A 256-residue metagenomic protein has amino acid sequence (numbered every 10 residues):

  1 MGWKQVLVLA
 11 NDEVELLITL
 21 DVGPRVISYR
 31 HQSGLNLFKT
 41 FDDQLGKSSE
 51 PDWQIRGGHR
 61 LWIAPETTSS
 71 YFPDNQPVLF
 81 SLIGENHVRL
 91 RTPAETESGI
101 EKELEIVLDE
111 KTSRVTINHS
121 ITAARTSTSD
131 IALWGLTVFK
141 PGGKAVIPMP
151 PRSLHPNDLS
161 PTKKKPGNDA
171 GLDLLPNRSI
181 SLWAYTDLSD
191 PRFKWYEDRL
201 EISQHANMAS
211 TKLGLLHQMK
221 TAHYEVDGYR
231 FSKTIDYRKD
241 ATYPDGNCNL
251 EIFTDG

Functional and structural regions predicted by a protein language model:
M1, L7-L9, F72-I83, I106 (+3 more regions): Short, exposed beta-strand/loop patches in secreted or surface proteins that constitute
V6, A10, V14-P73, L250-I252: Acidic-aromatic substrate-binding/catalytic surfaces of carbohydrate-active enzymes
L7-V8, V14-L16, V22-S28, Q32 (+3 more regions): A contiguous, surface-exposed recognition patch within enzymatic or periplasmic domains that forms
L17, E105-V107, S120, P148: Generic structural detector for well-ordered beta-strands
I63-R114, T126-A132: Extended, loop-rich substrate-binding clefts of extracytoplasmic carbohydrate-active enzymes
R114-T122: Short beta-strand elements of extracellular/lumenal beta-sandwich folds
